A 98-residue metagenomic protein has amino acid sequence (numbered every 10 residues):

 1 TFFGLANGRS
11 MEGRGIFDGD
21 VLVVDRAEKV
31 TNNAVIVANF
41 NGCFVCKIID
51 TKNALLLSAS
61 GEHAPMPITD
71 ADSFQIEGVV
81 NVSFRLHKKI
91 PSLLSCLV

Functional and structural regions predicted by a protein language model:
T1-V98: Acidic/glycine-rich C-terminal interaction modules and beta/coil loop segments that lie outside canonical DNA-binding
